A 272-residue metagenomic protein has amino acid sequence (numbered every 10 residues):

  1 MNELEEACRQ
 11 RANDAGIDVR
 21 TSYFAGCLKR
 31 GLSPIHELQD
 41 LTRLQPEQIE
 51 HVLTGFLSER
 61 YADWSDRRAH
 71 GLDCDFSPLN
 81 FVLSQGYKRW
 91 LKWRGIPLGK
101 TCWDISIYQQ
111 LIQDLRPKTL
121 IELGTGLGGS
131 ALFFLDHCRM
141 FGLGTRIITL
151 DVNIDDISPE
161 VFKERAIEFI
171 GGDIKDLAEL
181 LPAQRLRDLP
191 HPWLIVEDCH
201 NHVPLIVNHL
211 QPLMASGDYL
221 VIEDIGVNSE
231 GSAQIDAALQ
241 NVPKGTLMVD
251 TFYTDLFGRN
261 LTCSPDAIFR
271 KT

Functional and structural regions predicted by a protein language model:
M1-L194, C199-T272: A short alpha-helical cap/connector motif
